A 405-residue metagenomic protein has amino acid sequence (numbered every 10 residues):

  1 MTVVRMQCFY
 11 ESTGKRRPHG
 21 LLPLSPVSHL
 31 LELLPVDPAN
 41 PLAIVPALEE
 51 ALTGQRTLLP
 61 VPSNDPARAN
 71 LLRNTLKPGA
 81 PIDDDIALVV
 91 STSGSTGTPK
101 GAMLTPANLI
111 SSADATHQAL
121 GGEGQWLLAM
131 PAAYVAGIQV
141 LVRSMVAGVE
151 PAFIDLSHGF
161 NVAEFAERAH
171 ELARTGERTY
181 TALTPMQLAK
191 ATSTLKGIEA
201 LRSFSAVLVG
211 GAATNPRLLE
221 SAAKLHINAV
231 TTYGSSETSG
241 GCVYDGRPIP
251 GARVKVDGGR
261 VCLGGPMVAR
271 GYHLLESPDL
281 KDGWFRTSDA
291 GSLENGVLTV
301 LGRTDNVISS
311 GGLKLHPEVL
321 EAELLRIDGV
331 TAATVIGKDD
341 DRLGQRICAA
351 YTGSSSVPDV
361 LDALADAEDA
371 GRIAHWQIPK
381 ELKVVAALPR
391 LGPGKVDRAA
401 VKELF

Functional and structural regions predicted by a protein language model:
L33-L42, T75-S91, G122-Q125: Conserved pre-ATP/AMP-binding loop-to-beta segment of ANL
P38-A39, L59-A69, V149-L172, L315-L320: ATP-dependent adenylate-forming carboxylate-activation enzymes
D85-D114, G121: Conserved AMP-binding A3 loop
P106-S112, Q125-K190, V230: AMP-binding/adenylate-forming
S193-D245: Gly/Ser/Thr-rich phosphate-binding loop
P248, D257-G283, L313-L315: Conserved ATP/PPi-binding loop(s) of AMP-dependent carboxylate-activating enzymes
G265, A290-Q377: AMP-binding/adenylate-forming catalytic core of the ANL superfamily
A370-K395: AMP-binding/adenylate-forming catalytic domain of the ANL superfamily
